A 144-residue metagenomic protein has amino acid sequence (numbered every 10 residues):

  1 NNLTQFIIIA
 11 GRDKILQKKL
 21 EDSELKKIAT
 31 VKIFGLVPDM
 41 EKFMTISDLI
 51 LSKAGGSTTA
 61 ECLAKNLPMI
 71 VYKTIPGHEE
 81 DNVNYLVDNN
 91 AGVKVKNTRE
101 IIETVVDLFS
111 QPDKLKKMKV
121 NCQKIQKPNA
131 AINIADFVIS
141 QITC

Functional and structural regions predicted by a protein language model:
N1-I46, E80: Donor-nucleotide binding loops and adjacent catalytic segments primarily of GT-B fold Leloir glycosyltransferases
E41, T59-K65, N84: Short alpha-helical segment that forms part of, or immediately flanks, the ligand-binding pocket in carbohydrate-active
T45-G55: Acidic donor-binding loop of glycosyltransferase active sites
I50-S52, P68-G77: Short hydrophobic beta-strand element within catalytic cores of glycosyltransferases and related nucleotide-activated
N66, D81-A91: Acidic, glycine-centered active-site loop in nucleotide-sugar glycosyltransferases
D88-V93, N97-D113: C-terminal "capping" alpha-helix adjacent to the active site of nucleotide-linked donor transferases in cell-envelope
K114-P128: A short, well-ordered alpha-helix in the C-terminal region of glycosyltransferases
P128-C144: C-terminal alpha-helical cap of glycosyltransferases
